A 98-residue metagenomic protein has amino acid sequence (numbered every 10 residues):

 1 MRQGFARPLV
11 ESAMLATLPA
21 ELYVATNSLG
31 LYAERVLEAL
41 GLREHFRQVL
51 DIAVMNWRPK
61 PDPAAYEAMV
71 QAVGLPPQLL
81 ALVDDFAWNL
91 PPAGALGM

Functional and structural regions predicted by a protein language model:
M1-V24, G30-E34, P63: Short, acidic loop-to-helix structural element flanking the phosphoryl-transfer center in phosphate-processing enzymes
Y23, G30-A81, A87, P91: Substrate-recognition "cap/lid" segment bordering the active-site pocket of phosphatases
